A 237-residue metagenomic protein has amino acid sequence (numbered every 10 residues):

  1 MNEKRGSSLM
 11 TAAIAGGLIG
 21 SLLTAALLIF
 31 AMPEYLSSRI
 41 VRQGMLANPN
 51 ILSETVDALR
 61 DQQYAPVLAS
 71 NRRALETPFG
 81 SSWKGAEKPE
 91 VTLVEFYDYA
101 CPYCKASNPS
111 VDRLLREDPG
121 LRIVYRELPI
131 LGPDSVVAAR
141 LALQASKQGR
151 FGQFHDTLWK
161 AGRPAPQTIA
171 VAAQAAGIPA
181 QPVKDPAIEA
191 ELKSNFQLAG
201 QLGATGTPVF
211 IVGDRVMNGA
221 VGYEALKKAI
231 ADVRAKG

Functional and structural regions predicted by a protein language model:
N2-P133, K184-Q201, G206, K228 (+1 more regions): Extracytoplasmic thiol/disulfide redox context detector
P129-G237: Cysteine-centric redox/oxidoreductase cores and disulfide-bonded domains
